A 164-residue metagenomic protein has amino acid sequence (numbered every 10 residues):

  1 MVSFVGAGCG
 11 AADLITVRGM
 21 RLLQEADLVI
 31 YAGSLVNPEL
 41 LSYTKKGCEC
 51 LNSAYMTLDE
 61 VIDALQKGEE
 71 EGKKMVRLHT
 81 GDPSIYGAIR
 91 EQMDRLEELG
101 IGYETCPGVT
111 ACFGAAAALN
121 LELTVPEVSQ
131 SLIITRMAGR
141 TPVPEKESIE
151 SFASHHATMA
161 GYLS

Functional and structural regions predicted by a protein language model:
M1-V109, G114: Class I S-adenosyl-L-methionine
M1-V5, G102-E104, T110-L163: Beta-strand/loop-alpha-helix module characteristic of Rossmann-like adenine-cofactor folds
